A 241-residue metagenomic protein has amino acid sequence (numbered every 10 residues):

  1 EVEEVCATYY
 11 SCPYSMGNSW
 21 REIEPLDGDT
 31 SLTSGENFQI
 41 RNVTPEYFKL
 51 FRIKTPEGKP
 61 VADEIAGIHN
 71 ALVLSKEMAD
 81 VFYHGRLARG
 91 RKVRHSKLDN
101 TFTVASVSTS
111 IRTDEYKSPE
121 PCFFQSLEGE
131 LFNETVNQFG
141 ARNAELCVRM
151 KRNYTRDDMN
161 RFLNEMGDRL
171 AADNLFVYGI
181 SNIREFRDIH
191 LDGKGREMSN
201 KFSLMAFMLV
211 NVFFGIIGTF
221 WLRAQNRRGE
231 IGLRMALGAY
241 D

Functional and structural regions predicted by a protein language model:
E1-T8, G238: Short acidic amphipathic segments
E4, Y10-L191: Mid-to-C-terminal secondary-structure elements that act as membrane-proximal/extracytoplasmic interface segments
G58, S75, S106, M205 (+2 more regions): Residue-level detector of functionally special positions within alpha-helical transmembrane segments of multi-pass
T155, K194-M198, R227: Membrane-helix interface segments
D192-L209: N-terminal membrane-entry
F214-D241: Intracellular coupling helices
